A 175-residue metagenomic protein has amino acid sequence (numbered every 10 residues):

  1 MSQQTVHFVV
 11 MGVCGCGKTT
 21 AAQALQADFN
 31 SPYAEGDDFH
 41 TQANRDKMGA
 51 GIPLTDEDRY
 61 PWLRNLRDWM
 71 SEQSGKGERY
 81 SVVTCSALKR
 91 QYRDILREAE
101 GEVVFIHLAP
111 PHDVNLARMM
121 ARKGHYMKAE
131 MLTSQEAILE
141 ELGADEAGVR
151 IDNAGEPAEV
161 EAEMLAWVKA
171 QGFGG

Functional and structural regions predicted by a protein language model:
V10: Hydrophobic anchor at the beta1->P-loop junction of P-loop NTPases
V13: P-loop (Walker A) phosphate-binding loop of NTP-binding proteins
C16: ATP-binding Walker
T19: Walker A/P-loop
Q23-D68: Conserved substrate/cofactor phosphate-moiety recognition/catalytic segment in nucleotide-dependent phosphotransferases
E57-E100, L108: Glycine-rich phosphate-binding loop used to anchor ATP phosphates in small-molecule kinases, encompassing both
A99-M119: Conserved phosphate-donor/acceptor-positioning beta-strand/loop module used by diverse small-molecule
A121-M164, Q171: Small-molecule kinase domains that catalyze NTP-dependent phosphoryl transfer to phosphate-bearing small molecules
